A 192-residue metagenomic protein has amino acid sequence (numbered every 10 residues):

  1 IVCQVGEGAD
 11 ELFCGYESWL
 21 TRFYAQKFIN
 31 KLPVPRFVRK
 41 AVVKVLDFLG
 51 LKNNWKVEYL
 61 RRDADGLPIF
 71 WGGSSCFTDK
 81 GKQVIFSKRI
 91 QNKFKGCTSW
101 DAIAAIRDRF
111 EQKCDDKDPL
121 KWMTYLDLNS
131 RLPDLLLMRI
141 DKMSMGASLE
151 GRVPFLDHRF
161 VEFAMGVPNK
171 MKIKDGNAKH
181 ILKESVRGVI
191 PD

Functional and structural regions predicted by a protein language model:
I1, I190-D192: Short, intrinsically disordered, charge-balanced linker/junction segments flanking boundaries in proteins
I1-S148: Glycine-rich active-site loop/lid subdomains used to bind and stabilize high-energy intermediates
P119, S148-G151, P168-K174: Active-site rim elements
D157: Short, conserved phosphate/pyrophosphate- and ester-handling motifs at nucleotide-, phospho-/glycolipid
V161-M165: Short, solvent-exposed hinge/capping segments at secondary-structure junctions
K174-H180: Short, charged, surface-exposed loops that flank catalytic or proteolytic processing sites
